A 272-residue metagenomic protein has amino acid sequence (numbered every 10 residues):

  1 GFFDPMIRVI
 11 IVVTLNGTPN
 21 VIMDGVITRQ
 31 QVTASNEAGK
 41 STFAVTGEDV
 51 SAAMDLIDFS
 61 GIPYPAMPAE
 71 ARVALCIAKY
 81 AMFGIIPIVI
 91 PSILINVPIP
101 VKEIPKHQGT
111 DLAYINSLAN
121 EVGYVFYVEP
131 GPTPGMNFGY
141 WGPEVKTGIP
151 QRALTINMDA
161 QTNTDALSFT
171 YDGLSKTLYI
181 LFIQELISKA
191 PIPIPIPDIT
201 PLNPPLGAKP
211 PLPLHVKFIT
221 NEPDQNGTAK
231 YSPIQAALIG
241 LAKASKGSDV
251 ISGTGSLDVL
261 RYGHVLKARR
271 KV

Functional and structural regions predicted by a protein language model:
G1, P5, I27, G47 (+5 more regions): Amphipathic, non-transmembrane alpha-helical segments in extracytoplasmic/periplasmic proteins
G1-F2, Q161-V272: An acidic/polar, Gly/Ser/Thr-rich interaction patch typically located in mid-to-C-terminal regions of proteins
G1-I57, Q161-N163: Assembly/oligomerization scaffold segments
I7, V21-M23, S41-F43, G135-G139 (+2 more regions): Envelope-exposed proteins and targeting segments
R29-Q31, S51, P143-V145, E185 (+1 more regions): Short, flexible loop/turn elements at secondary-structure junctions
T33-S35, A52-M54, Y124-V125, G148 (+3 more regions): Short beta-strands and strand-coil junctions in structured, solvent-facing domains, enriched
A38, D55-S60, P150-T155, P193: Short, charged, solvent-exposed linker or helix-capping segments at domain edges/interfaces that act as flexible hinges
K40-V45, D49-V50, V89-G173: Short beta-strand-centered interaction patches in the first periplasmic/extracellular domains of large envelope
